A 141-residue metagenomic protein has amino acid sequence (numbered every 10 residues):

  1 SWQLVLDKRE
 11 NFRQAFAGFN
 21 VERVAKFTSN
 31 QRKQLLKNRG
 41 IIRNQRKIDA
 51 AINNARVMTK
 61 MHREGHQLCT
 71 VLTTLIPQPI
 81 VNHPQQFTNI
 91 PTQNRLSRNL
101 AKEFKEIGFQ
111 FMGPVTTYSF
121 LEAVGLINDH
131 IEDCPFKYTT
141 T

Functional and structural regions predicted by a protein language model:
S1-T141: HhH-family (HhH-GPD) DNA N-glycosylase catalytic core used in base-excision repair
